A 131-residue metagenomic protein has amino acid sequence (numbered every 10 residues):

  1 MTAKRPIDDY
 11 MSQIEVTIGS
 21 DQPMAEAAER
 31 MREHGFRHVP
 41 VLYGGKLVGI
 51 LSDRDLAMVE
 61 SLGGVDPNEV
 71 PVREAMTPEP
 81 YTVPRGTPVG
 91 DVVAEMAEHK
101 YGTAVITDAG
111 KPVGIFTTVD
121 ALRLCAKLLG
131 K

Functional and structural regions predicted by a protein language model:
M1-I14, S52-T82, G86-A97, P112-K131: Tandem CBS (Bateman) regulatory domains
T17-G35, L42, T82-K100, T107-D108 (+2 more regions): The conserved cystathionine-beta-synthase
R37, L42, I50-R54, G102 (+2 more regions): Short hydrophobic beta-strand motif reused across regulatory alpha/beta modules
